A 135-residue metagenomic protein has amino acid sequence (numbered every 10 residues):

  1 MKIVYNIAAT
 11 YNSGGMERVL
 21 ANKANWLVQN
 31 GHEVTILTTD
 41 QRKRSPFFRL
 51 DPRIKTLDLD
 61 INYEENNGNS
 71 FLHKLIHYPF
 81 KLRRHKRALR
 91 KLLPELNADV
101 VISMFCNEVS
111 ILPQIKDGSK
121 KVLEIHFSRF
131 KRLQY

Functional and structural regions predicted by a protein language model:
M1-V4: Extreme N-terminal starter segment of soluble prokaryotic enzymes
N6-S13, W26-I76: N-terminal strand-loop element at the rim of the active site of nucleotide-sugar-dependent glycosyltransferases
G14-N22: A conserved mid-protein helix/loop that constitutes part of the nucleotide-sugar donor-binding site
M16, T39, S103-F105: Replace "coordinates the UDP/GDP/TDP-sugar" with "coordinates nucleotide-activated sugar donors
R42-F47, S110-I111, K131-L133: Short, charged/polar "capping" segments at the starts of alpha-helices and the immediately preceding loops
G68-V100: An amphipathic, basic-hydrophobic alpha-helix
L82-H85, K120, F127-Y135: Nucleotide-sugar donor phosphate/pyrophosphate-binding loop at the beta->alpha transition of glycosyltransferases
H85, S103-E108, I125: Short His-centered aromatic/hydrophobic patch
